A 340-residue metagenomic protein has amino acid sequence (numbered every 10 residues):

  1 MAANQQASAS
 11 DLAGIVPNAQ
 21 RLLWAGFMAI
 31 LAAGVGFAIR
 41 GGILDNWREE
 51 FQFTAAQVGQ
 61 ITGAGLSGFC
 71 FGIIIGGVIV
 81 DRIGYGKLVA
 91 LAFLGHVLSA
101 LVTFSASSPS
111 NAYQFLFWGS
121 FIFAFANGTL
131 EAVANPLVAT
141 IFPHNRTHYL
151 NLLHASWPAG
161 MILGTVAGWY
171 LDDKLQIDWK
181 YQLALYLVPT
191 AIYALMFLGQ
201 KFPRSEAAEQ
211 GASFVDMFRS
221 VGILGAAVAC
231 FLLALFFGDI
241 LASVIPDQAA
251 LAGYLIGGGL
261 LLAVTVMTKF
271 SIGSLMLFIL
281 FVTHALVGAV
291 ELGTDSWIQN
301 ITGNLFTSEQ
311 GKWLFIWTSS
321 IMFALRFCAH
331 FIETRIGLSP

Functional and structural regions predicted by a protein language model:
R21-F53, E131, N135, L292-T302: Extracytoplasmic
R40-L44, G222-G253, T265-I316: Extracytoplasmic gate region of multi-pass secondary transporters
Q60-V78, I316-A329: Central cavity-lining transmembrane alpha-helices of secondary-active solute carriers, predominantly the Major
G72-Y85, D172, L325-S339: Helix-to-loop junctions at the C-terminal end of transmembrane segments in multipass secondary transporters
L94-S110: C-terminal ends and interior cores of transmembrane alpha-helices in multi-pass membrane transporters/permeases
G119-A155: Cytoplasmic helix-loop-helix junction between adjacent transmembrane helices in 12-TM secondary transporters
N145, L153-G257: Helix-loop-helix hairpin linking two adjacent transmembrane segments in secondary transporters
